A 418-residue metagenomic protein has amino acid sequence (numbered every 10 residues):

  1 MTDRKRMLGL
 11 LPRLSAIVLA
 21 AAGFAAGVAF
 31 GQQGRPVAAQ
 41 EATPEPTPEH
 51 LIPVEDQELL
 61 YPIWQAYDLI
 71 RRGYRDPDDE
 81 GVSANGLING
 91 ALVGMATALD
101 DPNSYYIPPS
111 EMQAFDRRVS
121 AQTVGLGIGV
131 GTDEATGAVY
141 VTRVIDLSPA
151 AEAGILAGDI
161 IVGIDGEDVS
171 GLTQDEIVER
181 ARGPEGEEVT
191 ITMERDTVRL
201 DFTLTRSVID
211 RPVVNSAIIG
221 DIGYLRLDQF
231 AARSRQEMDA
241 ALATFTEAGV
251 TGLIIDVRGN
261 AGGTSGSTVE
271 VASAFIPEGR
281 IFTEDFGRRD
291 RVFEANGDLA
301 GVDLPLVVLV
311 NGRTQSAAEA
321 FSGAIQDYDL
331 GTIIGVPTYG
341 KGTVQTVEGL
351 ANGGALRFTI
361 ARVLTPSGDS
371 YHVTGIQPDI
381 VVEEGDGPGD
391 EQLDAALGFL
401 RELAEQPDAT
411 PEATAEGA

Functional and structural regions predicted by a protein language model:
T2, Y140-T142, A151-L156, D165-K341 (+1 more regions): Cleft-lining beta-strand/loop regions that shape enzyme active-site pockets
T2-Y105: Terminal targeting/pro-maturation regions of precursor/exported proteins
I52, A121-G163, E167-G171, A232 (+1 more regions): PDZ/PDZ-like domain segments forming the peptide/carboxylate-binding groove, activating on the N-terminal beta-strands
L59-A66, I70, S83-M95, E111 (+9 more regions): Stable alpha-helical elements in mature extracytoplasmic
R71-Y140, E188-T190, E194-T203, R211-S216 (+1 more regions): Extended, small/polar residue-biased N-terminal targeting/export presequences and adjacent propeptide/linker tracts
L92, G129-I145, A150, D221-R226 (+4 more regions): PDZ/PDZ-like groove recognition
Q345-G349, L356-D386: Conserved P-loop NTPase
